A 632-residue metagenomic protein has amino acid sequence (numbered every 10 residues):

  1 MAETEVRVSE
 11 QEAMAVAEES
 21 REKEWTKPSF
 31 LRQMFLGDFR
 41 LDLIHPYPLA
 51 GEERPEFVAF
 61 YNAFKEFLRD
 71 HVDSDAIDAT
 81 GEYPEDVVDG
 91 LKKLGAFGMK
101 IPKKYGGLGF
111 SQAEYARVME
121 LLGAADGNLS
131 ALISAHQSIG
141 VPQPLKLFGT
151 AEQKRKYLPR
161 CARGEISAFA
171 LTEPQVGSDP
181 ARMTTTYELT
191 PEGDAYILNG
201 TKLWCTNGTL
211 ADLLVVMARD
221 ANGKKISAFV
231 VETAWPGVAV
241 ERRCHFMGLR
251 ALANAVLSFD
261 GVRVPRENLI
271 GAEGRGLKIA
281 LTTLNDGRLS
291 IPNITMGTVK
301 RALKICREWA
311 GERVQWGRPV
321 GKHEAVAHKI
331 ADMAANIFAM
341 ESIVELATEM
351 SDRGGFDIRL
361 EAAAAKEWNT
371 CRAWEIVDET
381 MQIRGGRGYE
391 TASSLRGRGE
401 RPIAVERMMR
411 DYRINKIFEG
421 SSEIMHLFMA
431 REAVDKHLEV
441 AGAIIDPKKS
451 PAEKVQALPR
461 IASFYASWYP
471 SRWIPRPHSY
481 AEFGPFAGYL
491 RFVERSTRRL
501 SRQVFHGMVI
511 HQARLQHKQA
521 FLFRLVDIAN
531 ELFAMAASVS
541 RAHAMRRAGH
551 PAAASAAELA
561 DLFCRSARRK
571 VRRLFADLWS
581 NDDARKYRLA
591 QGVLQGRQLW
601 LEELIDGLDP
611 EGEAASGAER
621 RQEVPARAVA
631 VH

Functional and structural regions predicted by a protein language model:
M1-R117, L121-H136, L145, E152 (+9 more regions): Flavin-dependent oxidoreductase catalytic core characteristic of acyl-CoA dehydrogenase/oxidase-like enzymes
S134-V141, T172-Q175: Short, glycine/charge-rich beta-strand/loop segments that flank catalytic centers and engage negatively charged groups
K156, P174-E188, L203: Beta-sandwich/jelly-roll carbohydrate-recognition scaffolds of carbohydrate-active enzymes
R163-L171: A short, Trp-centered hydrophobic/proline-enriched beta-strand micro-motif
T172-P174, E188, M217-A221: A generic structural motif
Q175-S178, W204-N207, R219-D220, F246-A253: Short Gly/Pro-enriched turn/cap motifs at secondary-structure boundaries
S178, G237-V240, N268-E273: Cytochrome P450 core scaffold surrounding the K-helix E-X-X-R motif and the conserved "meander" helix-loop region
D194-A195, N199-V240: A short core secondary-structure module
